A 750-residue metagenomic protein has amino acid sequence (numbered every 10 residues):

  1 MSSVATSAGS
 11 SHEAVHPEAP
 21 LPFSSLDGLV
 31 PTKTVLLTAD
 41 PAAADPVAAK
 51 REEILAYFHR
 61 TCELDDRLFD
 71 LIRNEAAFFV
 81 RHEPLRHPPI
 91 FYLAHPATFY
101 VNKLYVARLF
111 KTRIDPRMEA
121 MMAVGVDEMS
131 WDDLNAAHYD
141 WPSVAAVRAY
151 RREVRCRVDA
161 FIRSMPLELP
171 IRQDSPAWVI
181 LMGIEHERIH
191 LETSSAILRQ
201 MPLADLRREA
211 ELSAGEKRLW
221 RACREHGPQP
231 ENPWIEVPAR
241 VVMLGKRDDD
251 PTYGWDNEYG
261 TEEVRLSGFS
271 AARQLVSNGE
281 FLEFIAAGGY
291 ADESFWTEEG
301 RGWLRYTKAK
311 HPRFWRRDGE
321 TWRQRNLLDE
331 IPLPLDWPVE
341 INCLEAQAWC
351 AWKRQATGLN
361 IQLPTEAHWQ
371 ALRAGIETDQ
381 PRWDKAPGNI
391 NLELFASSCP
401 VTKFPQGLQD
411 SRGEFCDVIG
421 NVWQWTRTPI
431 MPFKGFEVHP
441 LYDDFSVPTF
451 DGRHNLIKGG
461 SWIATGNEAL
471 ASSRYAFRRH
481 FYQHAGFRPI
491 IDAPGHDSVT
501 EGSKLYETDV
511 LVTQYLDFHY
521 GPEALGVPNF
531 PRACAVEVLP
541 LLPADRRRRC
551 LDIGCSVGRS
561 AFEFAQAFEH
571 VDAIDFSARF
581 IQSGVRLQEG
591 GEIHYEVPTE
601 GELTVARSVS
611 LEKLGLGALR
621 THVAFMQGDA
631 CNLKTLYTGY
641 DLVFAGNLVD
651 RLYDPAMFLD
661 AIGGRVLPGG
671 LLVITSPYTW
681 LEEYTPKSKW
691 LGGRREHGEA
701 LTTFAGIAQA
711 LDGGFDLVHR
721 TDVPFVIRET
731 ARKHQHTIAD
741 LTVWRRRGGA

Functional and structural regions predicted by a protein language model:
V4-H87, A94-T98, V106-L167, D174-W178 (+8 more regions): Disulfide-stabilized, aromatic/cysteine-rich ligand-recognition loop
G183, E187-I189, I197-G254, Q274 (+2 more regions): Functional-site microenvironments in short loops/helix caps that host divalent-cation chemistry
L525-R547: Conserved alpha-helix/loop element of class I SAM-dependent methyltransferases that forms part of the SAM/SAH-binding
R586-L633: S-adenosyl-L-methionine
E600-L603, Y684-D722: Conserved Class I S-adenosyl-L-methionine
C631-V643: A short acidic, Gly/Pro-enriched loop at the edge of an enzyme's catalytic core that lines a small-molecule cofactor
A656-P668: A short glycine-rich, Lys/Arg-flanked "PGG" loop and its adjoining helix->strand segment in the class I
G669-P677: Conserved beta-strand signature within the Rossmann-like core of class I S-adenosyl-L-methionine
